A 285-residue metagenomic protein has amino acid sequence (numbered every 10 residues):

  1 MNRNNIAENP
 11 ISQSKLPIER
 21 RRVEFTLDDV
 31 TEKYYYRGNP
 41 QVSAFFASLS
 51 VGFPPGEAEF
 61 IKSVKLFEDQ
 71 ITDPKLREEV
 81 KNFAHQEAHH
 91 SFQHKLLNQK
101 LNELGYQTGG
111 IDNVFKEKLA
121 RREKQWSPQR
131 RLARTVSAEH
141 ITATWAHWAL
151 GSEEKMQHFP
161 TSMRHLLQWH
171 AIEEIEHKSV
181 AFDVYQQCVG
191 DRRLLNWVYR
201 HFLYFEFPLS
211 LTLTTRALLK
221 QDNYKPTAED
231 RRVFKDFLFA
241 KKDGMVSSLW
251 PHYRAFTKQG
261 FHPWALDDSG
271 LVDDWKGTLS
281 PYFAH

Functional and structural regions predicted by a protein language model:
N2-H285: Non-heme di-metal
